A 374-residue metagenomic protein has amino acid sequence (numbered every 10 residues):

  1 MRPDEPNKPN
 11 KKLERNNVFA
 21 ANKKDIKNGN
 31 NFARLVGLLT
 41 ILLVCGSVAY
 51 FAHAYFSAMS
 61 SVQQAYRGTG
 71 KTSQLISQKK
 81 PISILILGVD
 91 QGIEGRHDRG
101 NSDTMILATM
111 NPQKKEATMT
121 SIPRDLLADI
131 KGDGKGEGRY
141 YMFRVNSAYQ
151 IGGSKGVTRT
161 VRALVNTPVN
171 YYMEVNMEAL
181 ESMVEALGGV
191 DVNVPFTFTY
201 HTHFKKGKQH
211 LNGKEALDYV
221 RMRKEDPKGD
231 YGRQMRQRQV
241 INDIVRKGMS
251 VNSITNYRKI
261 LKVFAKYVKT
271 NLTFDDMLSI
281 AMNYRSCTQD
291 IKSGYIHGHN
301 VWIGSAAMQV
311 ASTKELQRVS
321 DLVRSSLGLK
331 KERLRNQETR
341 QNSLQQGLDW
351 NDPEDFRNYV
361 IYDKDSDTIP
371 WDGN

Functional and structural regions predicted by a protein language model:
R2-N374: Non-catalytic, solvent-exposed segments at the cell envelope interface
